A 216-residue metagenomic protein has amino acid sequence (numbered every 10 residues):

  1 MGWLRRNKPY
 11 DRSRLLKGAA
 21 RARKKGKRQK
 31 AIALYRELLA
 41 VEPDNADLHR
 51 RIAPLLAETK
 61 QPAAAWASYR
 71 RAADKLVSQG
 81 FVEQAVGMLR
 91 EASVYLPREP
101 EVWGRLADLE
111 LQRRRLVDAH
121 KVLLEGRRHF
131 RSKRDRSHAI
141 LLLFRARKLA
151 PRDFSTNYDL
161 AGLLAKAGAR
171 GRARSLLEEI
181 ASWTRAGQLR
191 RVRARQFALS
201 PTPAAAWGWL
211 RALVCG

Functional and structural regions predicted by a protein language model:
M1-G216: Repeat-based scaffolding regions
